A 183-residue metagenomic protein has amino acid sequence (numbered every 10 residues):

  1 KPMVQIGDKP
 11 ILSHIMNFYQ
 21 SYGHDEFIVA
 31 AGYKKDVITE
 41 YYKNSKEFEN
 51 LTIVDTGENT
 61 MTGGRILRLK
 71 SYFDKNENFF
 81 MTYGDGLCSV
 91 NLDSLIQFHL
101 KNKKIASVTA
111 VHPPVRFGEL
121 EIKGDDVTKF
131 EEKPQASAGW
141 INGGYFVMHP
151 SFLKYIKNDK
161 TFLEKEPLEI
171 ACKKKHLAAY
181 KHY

Functional and structural regions predicted by a protein language model:
M3, I53-V54, A106, F130 (+1 more regions): Generic preference for hydrophobic
V4-Q5, K9-Y83, S94: Conserved N-terminal catalytic core of the sugar/cofactor nucleotidyltransferase
L12, I38, L69, D85 (+4 more regions): Residue-level signal for inorganic ion chemistry
S21, F48, Y72-F73, S89 (+3 more regions): Alpha-helix termination/capping residues and helix-transition junctions
I28-V29, M81, A106-T109, A179: Structural beta-sheet core signal
Y33, A106-I122: Short beta-strand-to-loop element that shapes/binds the nucleotide-sugar donor at the catalytic cleft/hinge
E77-F80, L87, D93-L100, H112-F117 (+1 more regions): Catalytic-core segments of class I nucleotidyltransferases/pyrophosphorylases that form NMP-activated intermediates
